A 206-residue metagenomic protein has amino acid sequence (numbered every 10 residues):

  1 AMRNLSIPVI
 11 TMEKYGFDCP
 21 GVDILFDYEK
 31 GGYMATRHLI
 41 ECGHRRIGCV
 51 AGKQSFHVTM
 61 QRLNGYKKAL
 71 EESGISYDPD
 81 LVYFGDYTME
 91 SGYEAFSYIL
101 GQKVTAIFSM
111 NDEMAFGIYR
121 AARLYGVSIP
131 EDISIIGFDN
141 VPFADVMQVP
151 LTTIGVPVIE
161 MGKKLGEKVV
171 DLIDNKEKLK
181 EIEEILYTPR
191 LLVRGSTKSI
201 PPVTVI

Functional and structural regions predicted by a protein language model:
A1, L5, Q61-S73, Y98 (+1 more regions): Alpha-helical structural signal in soluble globular domains
A1-M34, E113, D139-L151: Flexible loop/hinge segments that line or gate small-molecule binding clefts
I24, C42, A95-I206: Flexible loop/turn connectors
G32-Y33, F84-G101: Structural motif
Y33-S73, E181-T197: An alpha-beta-alpha
R45, S76-D78, S128: Conserved H-loop
K67-E90: Short beta-strand elements in bilobed, periplasmic/extracellular small-molecule ligand-binding domains
